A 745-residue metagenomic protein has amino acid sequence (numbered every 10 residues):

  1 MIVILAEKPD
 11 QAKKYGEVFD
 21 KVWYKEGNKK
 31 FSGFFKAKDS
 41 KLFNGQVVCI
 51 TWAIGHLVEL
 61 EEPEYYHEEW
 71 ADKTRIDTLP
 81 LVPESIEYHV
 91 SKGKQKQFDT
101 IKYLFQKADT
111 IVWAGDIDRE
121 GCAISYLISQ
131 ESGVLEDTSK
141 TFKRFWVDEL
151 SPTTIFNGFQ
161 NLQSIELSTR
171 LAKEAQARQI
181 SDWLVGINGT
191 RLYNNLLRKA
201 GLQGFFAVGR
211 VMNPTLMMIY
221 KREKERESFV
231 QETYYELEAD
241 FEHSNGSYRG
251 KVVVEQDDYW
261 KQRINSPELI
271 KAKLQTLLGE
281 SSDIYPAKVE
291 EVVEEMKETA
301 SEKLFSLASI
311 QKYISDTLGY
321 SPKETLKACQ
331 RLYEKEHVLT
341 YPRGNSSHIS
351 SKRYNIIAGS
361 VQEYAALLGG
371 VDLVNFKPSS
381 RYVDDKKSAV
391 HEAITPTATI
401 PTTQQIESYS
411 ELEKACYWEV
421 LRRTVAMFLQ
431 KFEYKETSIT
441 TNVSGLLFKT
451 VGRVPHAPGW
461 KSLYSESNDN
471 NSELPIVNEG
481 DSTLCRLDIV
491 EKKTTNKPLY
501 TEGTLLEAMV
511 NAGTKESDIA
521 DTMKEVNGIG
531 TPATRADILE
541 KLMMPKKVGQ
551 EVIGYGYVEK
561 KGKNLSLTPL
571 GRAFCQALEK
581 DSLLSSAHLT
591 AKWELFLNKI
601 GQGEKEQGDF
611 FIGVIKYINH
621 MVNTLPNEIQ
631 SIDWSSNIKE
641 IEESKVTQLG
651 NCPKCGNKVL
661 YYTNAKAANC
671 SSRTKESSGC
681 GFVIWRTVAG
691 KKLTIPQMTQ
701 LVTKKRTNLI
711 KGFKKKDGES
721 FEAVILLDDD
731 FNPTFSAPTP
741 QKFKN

Functional and structural regions predicted by a protein language model:
M1-W183, I187, N496: Intrinsically disordered, low-complexity regulatory segments
I2-V3, K94, E131, T190 (+5 more regions): Basic, low-complexity terminal or inter-domain segments flanking catalytic cores
K30-Y66, N213-W260, A426-S472, N669 (+1 more regions): Structured, non-catalytic alpha/beta "coupling" segments that mediate domain-domain communication and provide generic
D116, T317-S321: A conserved hydrophobic secondary-structure block that centers on an alpha-helix together with its immediately flanking
P152-F241, E295: C-terminal or mid-to-C-terminal helical accessory/interaction module adjacent to the motor/catalytic core
W260-K303, N496, F596: Metal- or metallocofactor-binding catalytic centers and their adjacent structured scaffolds across diverse enzyme
A300, F305-T317: Structured, charged N-terminal subsegments at the starts of enzyme catalytic cores and at intra-chain domain/subunit
